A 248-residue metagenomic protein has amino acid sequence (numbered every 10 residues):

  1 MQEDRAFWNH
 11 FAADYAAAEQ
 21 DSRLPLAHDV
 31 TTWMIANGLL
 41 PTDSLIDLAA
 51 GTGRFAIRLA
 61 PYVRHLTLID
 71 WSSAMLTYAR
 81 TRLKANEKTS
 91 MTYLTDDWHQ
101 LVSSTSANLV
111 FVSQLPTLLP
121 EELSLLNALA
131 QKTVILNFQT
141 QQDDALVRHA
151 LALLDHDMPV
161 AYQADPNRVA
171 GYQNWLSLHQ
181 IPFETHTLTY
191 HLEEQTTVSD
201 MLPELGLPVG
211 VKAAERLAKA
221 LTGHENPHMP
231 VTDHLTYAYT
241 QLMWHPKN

Functional and structural regions predicted by a protein language model:
M1-G38: Conserved class I S-adenosyl-L-methionine
T42-G51: Conserved class I S-adenosyl-L-methionine
T52-T89, L94-D97: Class I SAM-dependent methyltransferase SAM/SAH-binding core
Q100-T105: Short conserved loop adjoining the S-adenosyl-L-methionine
T117-L129: A short, conserved alpha-helix within the catalytic core of class I
I135-M158: Conserved class I S-adenosyl-L-methionine
A164-Q180: Short alpha-helix
E184-N248: Conserved Class I S-adenosyl-L-methionine
